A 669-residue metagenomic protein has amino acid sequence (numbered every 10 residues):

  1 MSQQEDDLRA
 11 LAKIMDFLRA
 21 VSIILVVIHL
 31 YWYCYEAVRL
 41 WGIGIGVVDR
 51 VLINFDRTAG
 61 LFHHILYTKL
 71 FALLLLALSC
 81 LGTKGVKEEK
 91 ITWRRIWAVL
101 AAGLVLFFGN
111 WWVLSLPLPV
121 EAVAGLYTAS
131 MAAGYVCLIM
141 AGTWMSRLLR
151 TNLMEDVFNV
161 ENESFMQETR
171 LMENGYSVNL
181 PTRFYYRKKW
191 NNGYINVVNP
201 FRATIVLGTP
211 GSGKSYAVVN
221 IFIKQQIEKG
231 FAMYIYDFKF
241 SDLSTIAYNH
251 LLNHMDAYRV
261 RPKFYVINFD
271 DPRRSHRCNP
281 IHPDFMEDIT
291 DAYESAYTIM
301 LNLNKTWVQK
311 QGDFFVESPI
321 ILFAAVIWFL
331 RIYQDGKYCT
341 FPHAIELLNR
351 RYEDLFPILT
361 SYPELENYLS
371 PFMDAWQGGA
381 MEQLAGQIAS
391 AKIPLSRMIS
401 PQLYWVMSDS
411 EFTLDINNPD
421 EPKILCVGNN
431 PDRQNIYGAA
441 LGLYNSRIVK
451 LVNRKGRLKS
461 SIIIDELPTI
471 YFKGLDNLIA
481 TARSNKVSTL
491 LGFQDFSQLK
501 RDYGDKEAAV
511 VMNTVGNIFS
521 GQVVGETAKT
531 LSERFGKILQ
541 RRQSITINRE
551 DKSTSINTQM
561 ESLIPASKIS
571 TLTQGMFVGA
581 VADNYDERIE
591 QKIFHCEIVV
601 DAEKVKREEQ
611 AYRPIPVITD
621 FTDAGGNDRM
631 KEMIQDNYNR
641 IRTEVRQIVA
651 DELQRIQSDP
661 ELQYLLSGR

Functional and structural regions predicted by a protein language model:
M1-S212, Y216, I221, N548-R549: Basic- and hydrophobic-enriched, low-structure N-terminal and domain-boundary segments that flank ATP-binding catalytic
E36-R39, L76, L106, P419 (+3 more regions): Short alpha-helix boundary/capping motifs
S79, G442, S446, N517 (+1 more regions): Hydrophobic alpha-helical segments involved in membrane association or supramolecular assembly
R150, M154, I195-V487, Y503 (+4 more regions): P-loop NTPase motor domains
R170-W190, L369-E382, N517, V523-V524: N-terminal short leaders/motifs
S177-N179, C426, M576-A580, I593-H595: Ordered hydrophobic segments in well-structured contexts
F184-W190, N304-F314, R542-Q559: Low-complexity, polar-biased intrinsically disordered regions enriched in Pro/Ser/Thr/Gly
I479-T481, N485-A582: Conserved ATP-driven motor cores of ASCE-family P-loop NTPases powering translocation/secretion/packaging/pilus
